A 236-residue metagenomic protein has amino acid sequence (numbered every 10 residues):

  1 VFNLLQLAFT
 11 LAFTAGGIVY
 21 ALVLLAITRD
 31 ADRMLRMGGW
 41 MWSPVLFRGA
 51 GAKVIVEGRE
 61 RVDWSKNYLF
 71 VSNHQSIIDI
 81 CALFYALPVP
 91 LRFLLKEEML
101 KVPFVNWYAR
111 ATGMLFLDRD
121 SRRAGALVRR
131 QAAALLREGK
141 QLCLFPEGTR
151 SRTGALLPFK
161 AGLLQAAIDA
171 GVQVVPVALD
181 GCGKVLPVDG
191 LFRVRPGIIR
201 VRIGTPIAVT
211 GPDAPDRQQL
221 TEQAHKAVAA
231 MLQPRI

Functional and structural regions predicted by a protein language model:
V1-A26, R33, M37, E60-D63 (+1 more regions): Membrane-interfacial terminal anchoring regions of lipid-handling membrane enzymes
G17-W40, R48-G49, D63-R122: Catalytic core of membrane glycerolipid acyltransferases/transacylases, capturing the structured, soluble-facing
P44, C81, L164-Q165: Active-site phosphate/pyrophosphate- and oxyanion-stabilizing loops and adjacent acidic/basic residues in soluble
V45-V54: Canonical alpha-helical transmembrane segments
V56, F70, F93-L94, V201-I203: Generic preference for hydrophobic
V56, L115-D118, V209: Short acidic-hydrophobic, aromatic-tinged amphipathic segments that line or gate anion-handling sites
A126-I236: Non-catalytic C-terminal accessory region of glycerolipid acyltransferases and related lyso-lipid remodeling enzymes
